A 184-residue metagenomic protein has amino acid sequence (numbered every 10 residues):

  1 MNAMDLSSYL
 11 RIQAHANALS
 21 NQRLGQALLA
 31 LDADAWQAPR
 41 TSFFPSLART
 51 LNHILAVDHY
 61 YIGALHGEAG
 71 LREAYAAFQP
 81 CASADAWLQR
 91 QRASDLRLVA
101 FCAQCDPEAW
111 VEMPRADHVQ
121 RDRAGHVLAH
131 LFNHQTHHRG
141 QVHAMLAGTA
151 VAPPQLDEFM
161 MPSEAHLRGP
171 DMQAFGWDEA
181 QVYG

Functional and structural regions predicted by a protein language model:
N2, R11-A76, R115-E179, G184: Short, contiguous alpha-helical
L6, L10-Q13, S83, W87: Residue-level preference for long, well-ordered alpha-helices that form the structural scaffold of enzyme catalytic
L6, L31-A33, P80-S83, A103-P107 (+1 more regions): General structural signal for secondary-structure boundaries
A69-A109: Helix-adjacent hinge/juxtasegments
W110-P114: Short acidic-hydrophobic surface loop/beta-edge motif
